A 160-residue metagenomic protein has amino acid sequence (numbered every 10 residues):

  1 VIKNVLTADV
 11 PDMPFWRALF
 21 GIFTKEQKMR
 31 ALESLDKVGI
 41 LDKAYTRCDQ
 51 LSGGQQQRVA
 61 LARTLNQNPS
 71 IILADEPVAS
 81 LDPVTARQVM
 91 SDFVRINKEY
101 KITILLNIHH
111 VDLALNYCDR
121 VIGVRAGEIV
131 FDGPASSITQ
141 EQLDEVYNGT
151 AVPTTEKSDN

Functional and structural regions predicted by a protein language model:
R17-D42: Conserved ABC ATPase "signature" region
R47-L51, Q55: Conserved ABC ATPase signature
N68: Conserved catalytic motifs of ABC-family nucleotide-binding domains
I72-D75: Catalytic Walker B motif of ABC-type/P-loop ATPase nucleotide-binding domains
P83-T85: Helix N-cap at the start of a conserved alpha-helix in ABC-type nucleotide-binding domains
R87-E99: Helical segment within the ABC ATPase nucleotide-binding domain
I108-H109: H-loop/switch region of ABC-family ATPase nucleotide-binding domains
